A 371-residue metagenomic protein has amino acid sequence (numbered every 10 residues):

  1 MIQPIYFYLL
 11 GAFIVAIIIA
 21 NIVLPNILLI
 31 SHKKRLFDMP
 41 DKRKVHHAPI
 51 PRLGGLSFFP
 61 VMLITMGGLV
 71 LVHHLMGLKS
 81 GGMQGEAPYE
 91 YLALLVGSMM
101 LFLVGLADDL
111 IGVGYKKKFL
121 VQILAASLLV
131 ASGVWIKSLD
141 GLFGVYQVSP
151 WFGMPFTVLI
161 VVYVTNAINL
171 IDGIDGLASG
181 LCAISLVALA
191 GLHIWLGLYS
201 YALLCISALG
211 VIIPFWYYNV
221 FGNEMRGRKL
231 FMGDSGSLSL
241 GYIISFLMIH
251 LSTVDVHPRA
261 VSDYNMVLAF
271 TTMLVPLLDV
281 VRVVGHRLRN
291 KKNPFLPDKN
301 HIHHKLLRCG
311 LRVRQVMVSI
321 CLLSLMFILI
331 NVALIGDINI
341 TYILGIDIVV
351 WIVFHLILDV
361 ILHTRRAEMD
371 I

Functional and structural regions predicted by a protein language model:
I2-R35, M62-L75, G81-Q84, P88 (+4 more regions): Alpha-helical transmembrane segments
M39-L53, R228-G233: Juxtamembrane helix-capping/reentrant segments at transmembrane boundaries
A48-P51, M83-L92, G144-M154, A269: Short aromatic-rich membrane-water interface segments that cap or initiate transmembrane helices in multi-pass membrane
P51-L71, S127-A131: A generic, lipid-embedded transmembrane alpha helix
T65-G82, L103-V113, A131-F143, S252-V254: Transmembrane alpha-helix boundary signature
M83-L124, L129: Hydrophobic alpha-helical hairpins/lids featuring a short glycine-rich hinge
S127-S138, I213, I244, M248: Proline-centered turn/helix-capping motifs that create local helix->coil transitions or kinks
